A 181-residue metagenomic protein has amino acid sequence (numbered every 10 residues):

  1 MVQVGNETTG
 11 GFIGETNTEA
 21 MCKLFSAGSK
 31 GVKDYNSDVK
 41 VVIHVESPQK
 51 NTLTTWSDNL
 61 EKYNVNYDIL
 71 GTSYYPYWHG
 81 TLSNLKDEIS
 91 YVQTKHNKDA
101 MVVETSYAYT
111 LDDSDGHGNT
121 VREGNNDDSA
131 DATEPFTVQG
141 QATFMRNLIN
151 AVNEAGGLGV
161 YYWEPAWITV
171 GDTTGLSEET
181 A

Functional and structural regions predicted by a protein language model:
M1-Y67, H79-D87, K95, S177-T180: Active-site cleft segment of glycoside hydrolase catalytic domains centered on the general acid/base Glu
V2, G28, L70, E104 (+2 more regions): Conserved, mostly hydrophobic/aromatic
V4-T9, H44-P48, T72-Y77, T105-A108 (+1 more regions): Active-site beta-loop-alpha junctions enriched in small/polar residues
T18-M21, W78, L82, D127 (+1 more regions): Flexible, glycine- and charge-enriched loops at secondary-structure boundaries
N36-K40, V152-V160: Surface-exposed helix-capping loop/turn segments at secondary-structure junctions
I69, T81-L82, E88-T120, L158-W163: Aromatic-lined glycan-binding groove of carbohydrate-active enzymes
T110-N126, A130-N147, A151-A155, W163-A181: Aromatic-rich peripheral "rim/lid" segments of glycoside hydrolase catalytic domains that contact and position glycan
